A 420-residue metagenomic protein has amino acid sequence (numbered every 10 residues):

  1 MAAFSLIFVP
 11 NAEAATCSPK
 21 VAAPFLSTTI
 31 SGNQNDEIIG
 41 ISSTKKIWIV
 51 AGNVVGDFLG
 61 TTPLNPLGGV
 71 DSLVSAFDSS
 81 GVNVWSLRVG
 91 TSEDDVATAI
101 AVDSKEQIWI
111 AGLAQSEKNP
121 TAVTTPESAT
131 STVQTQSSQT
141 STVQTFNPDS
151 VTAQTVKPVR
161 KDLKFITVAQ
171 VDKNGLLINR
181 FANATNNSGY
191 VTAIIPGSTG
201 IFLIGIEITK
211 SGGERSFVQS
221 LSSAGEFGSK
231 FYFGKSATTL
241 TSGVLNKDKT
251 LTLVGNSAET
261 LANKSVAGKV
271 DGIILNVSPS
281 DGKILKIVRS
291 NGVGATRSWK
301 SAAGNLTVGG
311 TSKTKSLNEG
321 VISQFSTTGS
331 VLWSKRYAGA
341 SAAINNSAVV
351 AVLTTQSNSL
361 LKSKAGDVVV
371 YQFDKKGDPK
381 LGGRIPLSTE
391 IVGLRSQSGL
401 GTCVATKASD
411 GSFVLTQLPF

Functional and structural regions predicted by a protein language model:
M1-I7: Bacterial N-terminal signal peptides
E13-F420: A sequence-level/structural motif corresponding to short, flexible coil/turn segments enriched in small polar residues
